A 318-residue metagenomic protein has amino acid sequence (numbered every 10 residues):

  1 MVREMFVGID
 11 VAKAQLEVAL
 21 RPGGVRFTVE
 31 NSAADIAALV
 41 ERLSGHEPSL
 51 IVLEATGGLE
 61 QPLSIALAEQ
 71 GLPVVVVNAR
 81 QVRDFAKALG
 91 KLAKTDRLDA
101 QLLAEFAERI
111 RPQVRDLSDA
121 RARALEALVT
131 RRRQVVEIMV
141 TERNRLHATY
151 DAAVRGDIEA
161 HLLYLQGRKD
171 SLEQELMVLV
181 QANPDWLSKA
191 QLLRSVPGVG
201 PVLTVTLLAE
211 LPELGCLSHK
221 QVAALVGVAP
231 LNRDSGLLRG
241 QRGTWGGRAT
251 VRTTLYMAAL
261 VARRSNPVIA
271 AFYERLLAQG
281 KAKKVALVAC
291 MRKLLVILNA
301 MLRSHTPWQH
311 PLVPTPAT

Functional and structural regions predicted by a protein language model:
M1-G167, R263-R264, V285: Phosphate- and other anionic-substrate recognition elements at nucleic-acid/protein interfaces
G8, A124-A127, H161, K189-S195 (+4 more regions): Residue-level recognition of specific faces of alpha-helices
L103, V135, L255, G280 (+1 more regions): A residue-level signal for conserved active-site and pocket-lining positions in enzyme catalytic cores
F106, L125-E126, L207, T254-A259 (+2 more regions): Short alpha-helical scaffolding segments that buttress acidic/His motifs in well-ordered protein cores
L146-V202, L211, N266: Helix-hairpin-helix/helix-loop-helix acidic hairpins
P201, T206-Q279, K283, H310 (+1 more regions): Phosphate-backbone recognition surface of nucleic-acid-processing proteins
A278-Q309: Charged substrate- and nucleic-acid-binding regions of tRNA-handling and nucleotidyl-transfer enzymes, centered on
